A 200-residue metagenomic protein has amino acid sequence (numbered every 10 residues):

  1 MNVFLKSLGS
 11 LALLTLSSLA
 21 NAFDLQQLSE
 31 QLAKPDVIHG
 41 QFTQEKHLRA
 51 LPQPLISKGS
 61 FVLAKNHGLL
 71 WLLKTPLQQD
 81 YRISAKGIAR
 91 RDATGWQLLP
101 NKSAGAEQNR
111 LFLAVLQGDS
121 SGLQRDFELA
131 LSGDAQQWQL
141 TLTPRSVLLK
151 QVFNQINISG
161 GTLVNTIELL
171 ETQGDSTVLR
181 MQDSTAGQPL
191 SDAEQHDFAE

Functional and structural regions predicted by a protein language model:
M1-G9: Bacterial N-terminal signal peptides that target proteins for export
L19-Q41, H47-P52, H196-E200: N-terminal leader/targeting segments and the immediate start of mature chains
F42, L69-L73, I88-R91, L98 (+2 more regions): Short hydrophobic/aromatic-rich beta-strand segments that constitute the beta-sheet cores of beta-sandwich/beta-barrel
L51-L55, S60-K65, L69-T75, D80-I83 (+1 more regions): Structural recognition of beta-strand segments within beta-rich domains
I56-S60, D80-R82, L98, Q155 (+1 more regions): Well-ordered beta-strand positions in beta-sheet-rich domains
D92-A114: Acidic/charged, solvent-exposed loop-and-adjacent secondary-structure segments enriched in E/D, K/R, S/T, and G/P
Q124-E128, S132-E200: Gly/Pro-enriched, hydrophobic low-complexity segments that function as extracytoplasmic propeptides/linkers
